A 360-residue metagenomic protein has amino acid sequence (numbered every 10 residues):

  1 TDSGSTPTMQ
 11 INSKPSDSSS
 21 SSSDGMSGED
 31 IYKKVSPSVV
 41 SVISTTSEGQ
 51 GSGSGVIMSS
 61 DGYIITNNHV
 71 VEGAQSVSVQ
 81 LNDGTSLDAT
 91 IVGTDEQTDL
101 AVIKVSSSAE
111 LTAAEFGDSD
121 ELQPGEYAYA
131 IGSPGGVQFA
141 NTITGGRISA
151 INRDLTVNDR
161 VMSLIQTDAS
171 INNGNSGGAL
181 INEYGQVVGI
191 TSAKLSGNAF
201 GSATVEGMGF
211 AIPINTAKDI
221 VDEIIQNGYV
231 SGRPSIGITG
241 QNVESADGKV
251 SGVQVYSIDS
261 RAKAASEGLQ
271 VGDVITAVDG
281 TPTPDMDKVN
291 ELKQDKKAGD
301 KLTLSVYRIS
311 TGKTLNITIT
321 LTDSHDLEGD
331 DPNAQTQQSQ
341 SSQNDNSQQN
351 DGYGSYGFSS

Functional and structural regions predicted by a protein language model:
T1-P7, G28, Y32, S38 (+13 more regions): Gram-positive cell-envelope targeting signals
T1-S3, D30, T90, K104 (+3 more regions): C-terminal recognition in membrane/secretory proteostasis and scaffolding
T1-S54, S76, D222: N-terminal activation segment of mature serine protease catalytic domains
S21-D30, I43-Y63, S78, T85-T90 (+6 more regions): A conserved glycine-rich beta-strand in the N-terminal activation segment of trypsin-fold
T46-G51, E72-V77, L111, I131-G146 (+3 more regions): Active-site loop architecture of trypsin-fold serine endopeptidases
T46-Q50, S59-Q138, S163, T281-D287 (+4 more regions): Conserved active-site neighborhood of the chymotrypsin/trypsin-like protease fold
S60, T94-T98, A150-T156, S192 (+2 more regions): Short, conserved beta-turn/loop elements at beta-strand boundaries and strand-helix junctions
I65, V188-T191, V278: Short hydrophobic beta-strand motif reused across regulatory alpha/beta modules
